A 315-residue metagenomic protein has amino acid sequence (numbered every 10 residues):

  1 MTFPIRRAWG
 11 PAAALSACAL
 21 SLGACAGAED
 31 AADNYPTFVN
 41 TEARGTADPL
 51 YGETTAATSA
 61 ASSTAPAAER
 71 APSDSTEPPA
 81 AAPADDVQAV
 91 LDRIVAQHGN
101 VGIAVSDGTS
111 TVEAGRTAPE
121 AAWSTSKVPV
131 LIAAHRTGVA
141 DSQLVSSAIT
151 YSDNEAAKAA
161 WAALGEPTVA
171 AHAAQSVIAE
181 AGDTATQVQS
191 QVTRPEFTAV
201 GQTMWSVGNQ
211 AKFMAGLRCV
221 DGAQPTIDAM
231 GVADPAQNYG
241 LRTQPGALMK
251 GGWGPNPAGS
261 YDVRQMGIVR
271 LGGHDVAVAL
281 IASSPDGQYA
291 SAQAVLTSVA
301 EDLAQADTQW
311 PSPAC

Functional and structural regions predicted by a protein language model:
T2-L91, V95, A140, Q224-G231 (+1 more regions): Structured C-terminal helix/loop/strand segments within mature extracytoplasmic catalytic/sensor domains
S73-A81, E113-E120, L144-S147, A157-G165 (+2 more regions): Second-shell loop/turn segments in exported
A96, H135-V139, I149-A157, W161-E166 (+5 more regions): Sec-exported extracytoplasmic/periplasmic mature domains
A96-P119: Short, conserved catalytic-motif segment at the N-terminal edge
S106-G108, A134, A148-D153, A160-L164 (+5 more regions): Active-site-proximal beta-strand/loop segments in catalytic clefts of secreted hydrolases
P119-V139, A148, V278: Active-site SXXK
A163-R218: Mid-domain, small-residue-enriched loop/turn segments at the edges of structured enzyme/sensor domains
K212-P255: Conserved active-site loop region of the serine DD-peptidase/beta-lactamase
